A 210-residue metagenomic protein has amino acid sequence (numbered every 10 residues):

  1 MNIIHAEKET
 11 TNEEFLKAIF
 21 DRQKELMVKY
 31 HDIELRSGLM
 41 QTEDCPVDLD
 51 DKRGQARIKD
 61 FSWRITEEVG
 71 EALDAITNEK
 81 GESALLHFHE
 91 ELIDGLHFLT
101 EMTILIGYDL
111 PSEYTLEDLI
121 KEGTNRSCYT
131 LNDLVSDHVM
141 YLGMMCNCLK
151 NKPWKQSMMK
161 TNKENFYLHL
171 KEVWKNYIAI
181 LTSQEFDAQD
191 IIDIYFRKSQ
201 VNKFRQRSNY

Functional and structural regions predicted by a protein language model:
M1-Y210: Flexible "arm" and connector segments at domain edges
